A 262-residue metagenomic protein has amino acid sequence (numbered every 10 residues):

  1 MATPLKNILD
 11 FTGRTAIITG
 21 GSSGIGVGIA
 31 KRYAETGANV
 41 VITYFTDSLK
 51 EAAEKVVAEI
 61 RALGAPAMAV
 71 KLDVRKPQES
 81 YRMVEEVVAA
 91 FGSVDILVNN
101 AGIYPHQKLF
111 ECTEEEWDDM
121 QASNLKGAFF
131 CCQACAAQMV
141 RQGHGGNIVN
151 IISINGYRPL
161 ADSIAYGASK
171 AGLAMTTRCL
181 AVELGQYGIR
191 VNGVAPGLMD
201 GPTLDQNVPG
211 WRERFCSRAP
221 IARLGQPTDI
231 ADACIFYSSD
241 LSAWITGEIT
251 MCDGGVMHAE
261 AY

Functional and structural regions predicted by a protein language model:
A2-N7, R158, E213, C234-I235 (+1 more regions): Short C-terminal tail/terminal secondary-structure segment of NAD(P)H-dependent dehydrogenase/reductase domains
T15, S22-G24: Conserved glycine-rich cofactor-binding loop
K108-L109, T113-Q121, L204, F215: Substrate-binding pocket helix/loop in short-chain dehydrogenase/reductase
C132, S169, T177: Active-site helix of classical SDR
A137, R141, V182-Q186, A243: Alpha-helical segment proximal to the catalytic Tyr-Lys
S153: Residue(s) in the substrate-gating loop at a strand-loop-helix junction that position the organic substrate next
Q186-R190, R223-C252, M257: C-terminal substrate-recognition "lid" of short-chain dehydrogenase/reductases
